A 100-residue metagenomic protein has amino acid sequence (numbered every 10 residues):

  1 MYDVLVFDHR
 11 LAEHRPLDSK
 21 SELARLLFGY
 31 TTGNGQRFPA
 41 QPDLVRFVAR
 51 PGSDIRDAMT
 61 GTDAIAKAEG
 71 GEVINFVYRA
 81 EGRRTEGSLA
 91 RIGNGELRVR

Functional and structural regions predicted by a protein language model:
M1-R100: Catalytic cores of nucleic-acid ligases and guanylyltransferases
